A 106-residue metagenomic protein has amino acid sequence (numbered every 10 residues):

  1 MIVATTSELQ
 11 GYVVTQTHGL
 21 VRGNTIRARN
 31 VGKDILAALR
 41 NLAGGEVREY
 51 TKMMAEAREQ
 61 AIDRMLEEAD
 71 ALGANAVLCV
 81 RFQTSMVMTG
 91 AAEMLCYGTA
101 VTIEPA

Functional and structural regions predicted by a protein language model:
M1-K33, A92-A106: N-terminal presequence-like segments and the immediate start of the first folded domain
T6, L39-R40, S85, E93: Short, flexible coil/turn micro-motifs enriched in small/turn-prone residues
V21, I26, D34-R81: Short, well-ordered alpha-helical segments
A71-A106: Surface-exposed short loop/turn segments
